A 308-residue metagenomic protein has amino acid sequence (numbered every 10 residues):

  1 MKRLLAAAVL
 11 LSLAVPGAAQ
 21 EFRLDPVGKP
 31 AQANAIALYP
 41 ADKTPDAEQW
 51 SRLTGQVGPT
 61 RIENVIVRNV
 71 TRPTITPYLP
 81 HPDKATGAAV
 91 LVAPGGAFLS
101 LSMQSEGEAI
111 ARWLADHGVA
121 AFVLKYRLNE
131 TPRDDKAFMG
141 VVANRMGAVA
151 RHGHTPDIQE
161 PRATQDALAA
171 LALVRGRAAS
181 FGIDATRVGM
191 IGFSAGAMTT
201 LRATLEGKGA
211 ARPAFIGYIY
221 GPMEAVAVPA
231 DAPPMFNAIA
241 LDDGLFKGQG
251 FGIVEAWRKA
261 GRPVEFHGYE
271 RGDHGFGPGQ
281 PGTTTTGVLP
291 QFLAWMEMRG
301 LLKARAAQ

Functional and structural regions predicted by a protein language model:
E21-K84, D116: N-terminal cap/lid segment of alpha/beta-hydrolase-fold proteins
T86-G95: Short beta-strand element of the alpha/beta-hydrolase
P94-L99, L241-D243: Active-site glycine-rich loops that stabilize anionic/oxyanionic intermediates across multiple enzyme folds
Q104-F122, E255: Short amphipathic alpha-helix adjacent to the substrate-entry channel of hydrolases
A137-A179, P290-Q291: Alpha/beta-hydrolase active-site loop
Q159-A232: Primarily recognizes the serine-hydrolase "nucleophile elbow" in alpha/beta-hydrolase and SGNH/GDSL folds
A214-E270: The feature captures the conserved acid-bearing segment of alpha/beta-hydrolase catalytic domains
R258, P263-Q308: C-terminal catalytic histidine-bearing segment of alpha/beta-hydrolase fold enzymes
